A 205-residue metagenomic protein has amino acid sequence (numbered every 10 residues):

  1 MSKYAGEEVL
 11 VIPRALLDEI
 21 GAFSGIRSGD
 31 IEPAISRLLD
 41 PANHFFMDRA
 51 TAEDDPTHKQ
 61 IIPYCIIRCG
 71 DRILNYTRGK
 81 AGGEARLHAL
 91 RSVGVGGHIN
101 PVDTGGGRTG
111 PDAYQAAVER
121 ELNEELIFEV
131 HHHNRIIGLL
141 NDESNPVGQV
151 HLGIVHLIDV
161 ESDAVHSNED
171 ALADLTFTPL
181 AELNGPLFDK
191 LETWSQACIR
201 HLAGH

Functional and structural regions predicted by a protein language model:
M1-L172, T178-H205: N-terminal leader/linker segments that precede catalytic domains of diphosphate-processing enzymes
